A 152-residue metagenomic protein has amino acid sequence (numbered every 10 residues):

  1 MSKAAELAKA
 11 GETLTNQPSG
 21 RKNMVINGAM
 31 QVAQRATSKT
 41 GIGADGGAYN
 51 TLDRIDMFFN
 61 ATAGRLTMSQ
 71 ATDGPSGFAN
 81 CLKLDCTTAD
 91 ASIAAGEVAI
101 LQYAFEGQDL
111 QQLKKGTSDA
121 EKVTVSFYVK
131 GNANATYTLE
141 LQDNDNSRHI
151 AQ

Functional and structural regions predicted by a protein language model:
S2-Q152: Extracellular and organelle-lumenal recognition/adhesion modules and their flexible linkers in secreted
